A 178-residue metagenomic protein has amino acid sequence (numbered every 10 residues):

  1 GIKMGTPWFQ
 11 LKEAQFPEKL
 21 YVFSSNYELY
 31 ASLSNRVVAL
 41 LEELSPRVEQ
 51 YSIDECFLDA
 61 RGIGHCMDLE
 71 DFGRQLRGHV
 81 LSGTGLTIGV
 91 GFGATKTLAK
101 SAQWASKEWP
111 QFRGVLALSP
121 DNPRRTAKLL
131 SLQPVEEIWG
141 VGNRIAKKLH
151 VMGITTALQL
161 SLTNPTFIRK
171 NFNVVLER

Functional and structural regions predicted by a protein language model:
G1-R178: Gly/Gly-Pro- and Ser/Thr-rich, intrinsically disordered tail segments characteristic of DNA damage-repair and tolerance
